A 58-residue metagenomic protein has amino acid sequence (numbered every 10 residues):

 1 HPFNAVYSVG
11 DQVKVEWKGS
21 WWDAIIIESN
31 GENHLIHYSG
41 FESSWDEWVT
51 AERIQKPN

Functional and structural regions predicted by a protein language model:
H1-N58: Eukaryotic chromatin- and chromosome-associated nuclear factors, especially histone mark writers/erasers/readers
